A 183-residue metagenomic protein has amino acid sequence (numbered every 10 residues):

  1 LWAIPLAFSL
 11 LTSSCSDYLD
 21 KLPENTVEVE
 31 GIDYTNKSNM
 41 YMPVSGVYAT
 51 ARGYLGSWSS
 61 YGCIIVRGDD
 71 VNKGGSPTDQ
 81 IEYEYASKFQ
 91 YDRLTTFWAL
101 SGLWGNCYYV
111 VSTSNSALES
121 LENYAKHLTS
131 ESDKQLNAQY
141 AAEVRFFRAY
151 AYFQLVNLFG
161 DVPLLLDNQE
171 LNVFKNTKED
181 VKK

Functional and structural regions predicted by a protein language model:
L1-S13: Sec-dependent bacterial lipoprotein signal peptides
C15-V66: Membrane-proximal, proline-rich intrinsically disordered regions
K21-L22, V156-D167: Short, well-structured active-site flanking segments
L22, V71-N72, L94: Intrinsically disordered, low-complexity regions of eukaryotic proteins
N25-V29, S130-K134, L166-V173: Short linear capping/connector segments at secondary-structure termini
V29, R67-K73, T78, Y109 (+1 more regions): Primarily recognizes Gram-negative and organellar outer-membrane beta-barrels
K37, Y41, S45, A49-Y54 (+2 more regions): Conserved, well-structured interaction surfaces
W58-N72, S76, V156, P163: Short, solvent-exposed turn/loop segments enriched in Gly/Ser/Thr/Pro and often Arg
